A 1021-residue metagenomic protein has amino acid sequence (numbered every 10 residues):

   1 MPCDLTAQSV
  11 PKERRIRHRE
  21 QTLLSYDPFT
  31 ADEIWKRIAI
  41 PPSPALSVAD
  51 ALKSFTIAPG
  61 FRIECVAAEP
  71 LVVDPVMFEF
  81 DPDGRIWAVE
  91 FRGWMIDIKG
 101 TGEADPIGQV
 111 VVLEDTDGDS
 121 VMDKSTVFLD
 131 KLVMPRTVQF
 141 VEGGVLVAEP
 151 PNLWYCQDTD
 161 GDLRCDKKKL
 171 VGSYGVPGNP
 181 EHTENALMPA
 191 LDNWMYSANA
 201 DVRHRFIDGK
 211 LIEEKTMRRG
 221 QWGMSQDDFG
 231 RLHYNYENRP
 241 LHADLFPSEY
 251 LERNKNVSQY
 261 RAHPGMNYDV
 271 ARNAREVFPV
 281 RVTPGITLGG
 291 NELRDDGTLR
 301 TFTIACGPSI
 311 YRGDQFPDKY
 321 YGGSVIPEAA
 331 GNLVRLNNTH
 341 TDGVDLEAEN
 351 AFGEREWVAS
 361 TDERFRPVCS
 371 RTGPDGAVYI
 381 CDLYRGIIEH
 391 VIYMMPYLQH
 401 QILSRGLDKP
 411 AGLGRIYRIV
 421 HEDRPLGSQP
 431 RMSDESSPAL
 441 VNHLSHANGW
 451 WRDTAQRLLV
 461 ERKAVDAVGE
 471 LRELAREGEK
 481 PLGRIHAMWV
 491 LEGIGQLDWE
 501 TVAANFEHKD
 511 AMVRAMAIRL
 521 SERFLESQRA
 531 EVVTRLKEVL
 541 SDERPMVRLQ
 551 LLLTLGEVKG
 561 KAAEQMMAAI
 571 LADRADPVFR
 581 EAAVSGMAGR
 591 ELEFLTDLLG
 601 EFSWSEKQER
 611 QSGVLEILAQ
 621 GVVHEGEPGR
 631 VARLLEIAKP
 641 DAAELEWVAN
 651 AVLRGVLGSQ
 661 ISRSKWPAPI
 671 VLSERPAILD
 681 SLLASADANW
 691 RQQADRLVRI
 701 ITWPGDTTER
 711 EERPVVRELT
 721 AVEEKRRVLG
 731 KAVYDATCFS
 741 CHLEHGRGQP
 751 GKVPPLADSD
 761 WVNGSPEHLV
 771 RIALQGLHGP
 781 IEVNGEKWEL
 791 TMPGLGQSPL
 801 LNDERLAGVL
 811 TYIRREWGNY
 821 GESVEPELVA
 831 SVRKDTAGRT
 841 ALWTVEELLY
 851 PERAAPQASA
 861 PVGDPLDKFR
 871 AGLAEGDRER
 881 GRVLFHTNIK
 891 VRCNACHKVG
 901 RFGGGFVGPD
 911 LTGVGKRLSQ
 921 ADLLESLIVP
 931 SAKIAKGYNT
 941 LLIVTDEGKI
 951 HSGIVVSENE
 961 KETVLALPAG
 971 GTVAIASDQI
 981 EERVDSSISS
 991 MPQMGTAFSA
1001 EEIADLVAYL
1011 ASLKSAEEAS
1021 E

Functional and structural regions predicted by a protein language model:
L5-A439, W450-W451, L458-V460, W499 (+6 more regions): Beta-propeller domains with acidic blade repeats across secreted/periplasmic ectodomains and cytosolic WD/CNH propellers
R15-R19, L23-P44, V48, E711-V722 (+6 more regions): Flexible coil segments in periplasmic/lumen-exposed cytochrome c-class electron-transfer proteins
D115, V133, D158, S445 (+17 more regions): Sec-exported extracytoplasmic/periplasmic mature domains
M188-F246, V325, R355-P396, E531-G658 (+5 more regions): Repeat-solenoid scaffold signature
S197, R203, P754-L795, G953: A contiguous binding-surface segment within folded domains or other stable secondary-structure elements
C381, I416-I419, G730-E744, M792 (+4 more regions): The canonical Cys-X-X-Cys-His
C381, L403-G412, I419-A732, G764 (+9 more regions): Long, ordered, helix-rich scaffold segments
Q749-P755, G904-L911: Short cysteine/histidine-rich zinc-coordinating motifs and their immediately flanking basic loops
